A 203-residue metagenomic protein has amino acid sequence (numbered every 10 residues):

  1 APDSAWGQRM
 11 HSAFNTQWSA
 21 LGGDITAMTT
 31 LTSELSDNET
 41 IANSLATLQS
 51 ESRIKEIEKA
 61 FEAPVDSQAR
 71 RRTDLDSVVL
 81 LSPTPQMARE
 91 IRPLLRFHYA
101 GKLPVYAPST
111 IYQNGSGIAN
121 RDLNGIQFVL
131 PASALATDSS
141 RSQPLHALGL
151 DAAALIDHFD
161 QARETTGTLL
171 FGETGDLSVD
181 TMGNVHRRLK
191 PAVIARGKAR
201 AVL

Functional and structural regions predicted by a protein language model:
A1-L203: Extracytosolic ligand-binding ectodomains
